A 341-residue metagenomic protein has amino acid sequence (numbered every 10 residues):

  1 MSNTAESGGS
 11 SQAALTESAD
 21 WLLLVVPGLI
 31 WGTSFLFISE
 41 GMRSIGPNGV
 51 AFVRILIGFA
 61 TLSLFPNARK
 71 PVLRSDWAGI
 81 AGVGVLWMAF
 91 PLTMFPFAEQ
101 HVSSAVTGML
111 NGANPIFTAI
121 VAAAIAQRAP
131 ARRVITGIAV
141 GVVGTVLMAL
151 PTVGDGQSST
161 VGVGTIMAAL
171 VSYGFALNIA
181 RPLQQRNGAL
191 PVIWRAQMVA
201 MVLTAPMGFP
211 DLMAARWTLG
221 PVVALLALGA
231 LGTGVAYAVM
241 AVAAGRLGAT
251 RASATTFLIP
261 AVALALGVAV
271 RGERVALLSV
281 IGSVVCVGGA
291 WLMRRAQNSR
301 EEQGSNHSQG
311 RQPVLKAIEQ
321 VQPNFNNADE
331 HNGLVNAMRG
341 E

Functional and structural regions predicted by a protein language model:
S2, A19-D20, R43-F90, P115-V121 (+4 more regions): Transmembrane alpha-helices of multi-pass small-molecule transport proteins
T16-W21, R43-N48, F52, V72-A78 (+3 more regions): Juxtamembrane helix-entry segments on the extracytoplasmic side of multipass membrane proteins
L24, D76-V85, P130-V142, G162-V163 (+2 more regions): Cytoplasmic-side transmembrane-helix entry/capping segments in multi-pass membrane proteins
I30-I38, S63-N111, L147, G229-L247: Specific transmembrane alpha-helical segments of multi-pass solute transporters/efflux pumps, especially DMT/EamA
G49-A60, W87, L92-A129, R133-V134 (+3 more regions): Specific alpha-helical transmembrane segments that line the substrate/conduction pathway and gating interfaces
A51-V53, M88, T107-A113, L177-M201 (+1 more regions): Helix-helix packing/entry segments at the starts of transmembrane helices
L56, L62, A81, V121 (+5 more regions): Hydrophobic transmembrane alpha-helices of multi-pass small-molecule transport proteins
F59-L62, T118-I120, A124, I138 (+5 more regions): Transmembrane alpha-helical segments that form core, pore/gating elements of small-molecule transporters/exporters
